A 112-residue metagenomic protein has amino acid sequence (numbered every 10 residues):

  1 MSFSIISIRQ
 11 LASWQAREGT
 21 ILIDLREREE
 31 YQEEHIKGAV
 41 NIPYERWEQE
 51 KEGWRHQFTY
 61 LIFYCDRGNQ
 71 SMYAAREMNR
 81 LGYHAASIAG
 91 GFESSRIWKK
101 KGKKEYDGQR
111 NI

Functional and structural regions predicted by a protein language model:
M1-T20, R28-Y60, R67-I112: Rhodanese-like catalytic fold shared by cysteine-dependent sulfurtransferases and DSP/PTP-type phosphatases
D24: N-terminal glycine-rich beta->alpha transition that marks the start or flank of a dinucleotide-binding site
